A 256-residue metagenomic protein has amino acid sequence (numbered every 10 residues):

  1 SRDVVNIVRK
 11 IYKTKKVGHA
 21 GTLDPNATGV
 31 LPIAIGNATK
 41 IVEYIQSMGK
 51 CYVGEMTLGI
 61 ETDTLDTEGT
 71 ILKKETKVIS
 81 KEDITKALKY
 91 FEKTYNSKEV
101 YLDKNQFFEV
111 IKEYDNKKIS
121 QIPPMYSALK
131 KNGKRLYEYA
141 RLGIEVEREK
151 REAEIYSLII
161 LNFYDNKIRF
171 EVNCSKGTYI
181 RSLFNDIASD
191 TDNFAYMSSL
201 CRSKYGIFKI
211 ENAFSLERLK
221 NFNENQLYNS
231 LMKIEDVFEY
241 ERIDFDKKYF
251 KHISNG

Functional and structural regions predicted by a protein language model:
S1-G256: Catalytic/RNA-binding core of pseudouridine synthases
